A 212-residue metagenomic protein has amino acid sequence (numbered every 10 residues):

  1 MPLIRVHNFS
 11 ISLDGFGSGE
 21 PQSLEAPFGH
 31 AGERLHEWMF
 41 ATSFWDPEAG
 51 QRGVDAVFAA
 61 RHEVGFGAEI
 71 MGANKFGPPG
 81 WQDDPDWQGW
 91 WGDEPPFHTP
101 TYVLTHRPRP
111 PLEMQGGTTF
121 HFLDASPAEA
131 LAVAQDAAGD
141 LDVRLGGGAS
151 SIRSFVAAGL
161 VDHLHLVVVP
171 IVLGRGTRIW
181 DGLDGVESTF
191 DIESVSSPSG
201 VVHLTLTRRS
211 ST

Functional and structural regions predicted by a protein language model:
M1-T212: Enzymes that bind and transform nitrogen-containing heteroaromatic metabolites
